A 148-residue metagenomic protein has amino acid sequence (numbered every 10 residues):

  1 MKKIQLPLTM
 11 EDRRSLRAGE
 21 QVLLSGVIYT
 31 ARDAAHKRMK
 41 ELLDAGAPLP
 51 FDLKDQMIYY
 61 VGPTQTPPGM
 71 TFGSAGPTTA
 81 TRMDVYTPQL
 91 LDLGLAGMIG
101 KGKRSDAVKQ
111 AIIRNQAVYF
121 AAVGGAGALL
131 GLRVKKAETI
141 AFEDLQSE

Functional and structural regions predicted by a protein language model:
M1-L8: Short, structured beta-strand/loop micro-motifs enriched in basic residues and often containing a Trp
K2, V22, M57: A broad, low-specificity signal marking well-ordered, structured residues that form hydrophobic/aromatic
T30-A31, A35-E148: Feature captures the catalytic cores and cofactor-binding loops of soluble hydro-lyases/lyases that act on carboxylate
